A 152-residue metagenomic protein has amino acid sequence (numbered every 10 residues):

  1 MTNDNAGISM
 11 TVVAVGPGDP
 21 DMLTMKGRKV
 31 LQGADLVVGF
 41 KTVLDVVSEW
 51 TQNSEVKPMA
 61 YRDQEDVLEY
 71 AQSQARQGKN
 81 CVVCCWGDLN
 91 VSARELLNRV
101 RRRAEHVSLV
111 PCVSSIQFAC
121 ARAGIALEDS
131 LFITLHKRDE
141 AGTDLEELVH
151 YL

Functional and structural regions predicted by a protein language model:
M1-V110, Q117-F118: Class I S-adenosyl-L-methionine
K57-Q64, H106, E128-I133, V149-L152: Short, structured secondary-structure boundary patches
L89-N90, S115-I116, K137-A141: Short, catalytically relevant binding-site loops at active-site mouths
A121-Y151: Short, glycine-/small-residue-rich phosphate/pyrophosphate-handling segment
